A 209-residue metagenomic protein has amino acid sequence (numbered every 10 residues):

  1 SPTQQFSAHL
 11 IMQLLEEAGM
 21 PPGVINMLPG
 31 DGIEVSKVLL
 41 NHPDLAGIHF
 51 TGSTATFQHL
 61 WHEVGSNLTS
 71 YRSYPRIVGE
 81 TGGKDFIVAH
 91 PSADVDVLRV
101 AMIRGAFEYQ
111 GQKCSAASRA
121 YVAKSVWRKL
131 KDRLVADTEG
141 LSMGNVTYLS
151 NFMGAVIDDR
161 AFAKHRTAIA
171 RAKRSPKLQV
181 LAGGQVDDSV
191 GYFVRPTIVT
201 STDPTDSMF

Functional and structural regions predicted by a protein language model:
S1-S36, L68: PLP-dependent aminotransferase-like
Q5-A8, K37, R99, D206-F209: Extended hydrophobic-aromatic, low-complexity segments
L14, G19, V24, N41-H42 (+2 more regions): ALDH superfamily catalytic-core signature
G32-K37, G52-T56: Beta-loop-alpha module in the N-terminal Rossmann-like domain of NAD(P)-dependent dehydrogenases, especially those
